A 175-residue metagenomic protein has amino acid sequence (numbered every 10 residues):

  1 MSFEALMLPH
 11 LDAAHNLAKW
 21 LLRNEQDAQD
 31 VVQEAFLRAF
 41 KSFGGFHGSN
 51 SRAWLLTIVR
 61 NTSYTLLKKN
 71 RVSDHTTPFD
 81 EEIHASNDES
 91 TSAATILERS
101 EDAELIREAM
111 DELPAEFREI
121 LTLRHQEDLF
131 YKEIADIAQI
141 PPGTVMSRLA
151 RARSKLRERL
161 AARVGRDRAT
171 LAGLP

Functional and structural regions predicted by a protein language model:
M1, E82-D111: Acidic, proline/glycine-rich intrinsically disordered inter-domain spacer in sigma factors
M1-F3, T77, K132, D136-Q139 (+1 more regions): C-terminal edge and immediately downstream basic/flexible tail or linker adjoining helix-turn-helix-like DNA-binding
M1-N16, Q26-Q29, F40: A short, charge-rich alpha-helical start-of-domain segment used by transcription regulators
L11, H15, F36, P114 (+2 more regions): C-terminal flanking helix
L11, Q33-F40, S49-V72, L149 (+1 more regions): Σ70-family region 2.3-2.4 aromatic/basic alpha-helix that recognizes the −10 promoter and nucleates DNA melting
N24, F130, Q139-T144: Helix-turn-helix DNA-binding motif, specifically the short coil turn and the N-cap/start of the second
T57-P78, D88, R99, E158 (+1 more regions): Arg/Lys-rich amphipathic alpha helix in sigma70-family domain 2
I120-R124: A short pre-motif secondary-structure segment
